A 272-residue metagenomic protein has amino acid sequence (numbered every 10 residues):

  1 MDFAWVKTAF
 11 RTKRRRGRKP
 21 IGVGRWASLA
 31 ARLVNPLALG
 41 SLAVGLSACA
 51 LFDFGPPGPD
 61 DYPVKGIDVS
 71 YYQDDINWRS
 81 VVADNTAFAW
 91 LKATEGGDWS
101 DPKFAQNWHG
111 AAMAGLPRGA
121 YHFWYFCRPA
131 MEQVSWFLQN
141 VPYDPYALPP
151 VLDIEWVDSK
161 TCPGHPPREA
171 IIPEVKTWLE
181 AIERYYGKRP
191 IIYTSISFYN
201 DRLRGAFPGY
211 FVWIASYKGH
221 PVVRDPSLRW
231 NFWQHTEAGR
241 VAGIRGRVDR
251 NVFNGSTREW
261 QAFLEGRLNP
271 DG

Functional and structural regions predicted by a protein language model:
K13-L37: Bacterial N-terminal signal peptides that target proteins for export
S47-A48: C-terminal motif of bacterial Sec signal peptides marking the signal peptidase cleavage site
G55-S70, Y199, F207-G272: Functionally critical loop-and-helix segments that line ligand-binding/catalytic clefts of soluble enzyme domains
P59-D61, V82-N85, M113-A114, Y143-Y146 (+3 more regions): Extracellular/periplasmic catalytic domains that process cell-envelope and extracellular macromolecules
Y62-D75, K92-T177, E183-Y185: Substrate-binding cleft of extracellular glycoside hydrolase catalytic domains
A87, P117, R189: Residue-level detector of anion-binding/catalytic polar loops
P149-P226: Catalytic domains of cell-wall/extracellular-matrix polysaccharide-remodeling enzymes, centered on de-N-acetylation
